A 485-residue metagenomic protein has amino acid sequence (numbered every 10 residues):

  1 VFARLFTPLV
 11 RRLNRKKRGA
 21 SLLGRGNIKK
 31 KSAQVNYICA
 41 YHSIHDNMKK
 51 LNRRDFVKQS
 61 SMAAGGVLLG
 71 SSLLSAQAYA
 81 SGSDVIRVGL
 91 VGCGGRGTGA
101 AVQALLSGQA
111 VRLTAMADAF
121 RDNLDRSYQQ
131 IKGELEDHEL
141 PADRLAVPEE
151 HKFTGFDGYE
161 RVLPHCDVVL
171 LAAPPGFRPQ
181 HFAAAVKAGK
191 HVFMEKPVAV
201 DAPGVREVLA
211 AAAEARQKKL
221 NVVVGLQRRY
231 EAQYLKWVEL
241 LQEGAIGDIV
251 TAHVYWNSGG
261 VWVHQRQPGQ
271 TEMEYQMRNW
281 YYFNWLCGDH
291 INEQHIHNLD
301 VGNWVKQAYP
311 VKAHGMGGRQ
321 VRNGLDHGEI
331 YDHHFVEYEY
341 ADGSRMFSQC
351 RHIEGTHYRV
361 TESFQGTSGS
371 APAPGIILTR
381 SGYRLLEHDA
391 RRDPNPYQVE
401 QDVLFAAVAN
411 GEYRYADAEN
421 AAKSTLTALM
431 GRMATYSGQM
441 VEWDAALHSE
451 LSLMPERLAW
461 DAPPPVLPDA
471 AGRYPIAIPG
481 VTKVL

Functional and structural regions predicted by a protein language model:
L5-T7, N14-R18, I28-L51: N-terminal secretory signal peptides
M48-A64: N-terminal secretory signal peptides and thylakoid transit peptides that target proteins across membranes
Q59-A63, V67-L68, G99, E293 (+5 more regions): C-terminal helical cap and adjacent loop that interface with cofactors, partners, or active-site loops
A63-A142, E231, G302, K483-L485: N-terminal Rossmann-like dinucleotide-binding module
G92-G97, Q217-V224, R228-G328, Y338 (+4 more regions): Predominantly a Rossmann-like dinucleotide-binding segment in NAD(P)-dependent oxidoreductases
L135-L171: A structured beta-alpha segment of the ubiquitous adenosine-cofactor-binding alpha/beta core
P179-Y230, G244: Beta-strand-loop-alpha-helix segment that lines the small-molecule cofactor/substrate pocket of alpha/beta enzymes
